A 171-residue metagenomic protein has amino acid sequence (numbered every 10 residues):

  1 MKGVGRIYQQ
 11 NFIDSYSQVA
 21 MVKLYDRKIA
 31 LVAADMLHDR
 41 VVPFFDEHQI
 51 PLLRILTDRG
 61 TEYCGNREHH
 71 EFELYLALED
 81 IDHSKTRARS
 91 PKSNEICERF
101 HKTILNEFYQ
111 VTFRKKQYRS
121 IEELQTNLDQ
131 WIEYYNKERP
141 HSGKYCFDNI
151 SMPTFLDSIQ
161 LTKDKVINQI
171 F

Functional and structural regions predicted by a protein language model:
M1-I13, F171: Mobile-element integrase/transposase regions, centering on the N-terminal DNA-binding/Zn-coordinating module
G5-R6, K23-H48: Active-site beta-loop-alpha junctions of metal-dependent nucleic acid enzymes, especially the RNase H-like/DDE
S15-A20, I50: Coil-to-beta-strand transition motifs
Q18, I55-T57: Buried hydrophobic side chains on well-structured beta-strands
V19-K23, S84-T86, Q110: Short small-residue beta-strand/loop micro-motif enriched in glycine and branched aliphatics
L52, D82-H83: Hydrophobic beta-strand scaffold residues
T57-R59, Y63, H69-L76, H83-E107 (+2 more regions): RNase H-like two-metal-ion nuclease catalytic core shared by retroviral integrases and related mobile-element nucleases
E79-I81, T103-F171: C-terminal domain-tail junction helix/linker
